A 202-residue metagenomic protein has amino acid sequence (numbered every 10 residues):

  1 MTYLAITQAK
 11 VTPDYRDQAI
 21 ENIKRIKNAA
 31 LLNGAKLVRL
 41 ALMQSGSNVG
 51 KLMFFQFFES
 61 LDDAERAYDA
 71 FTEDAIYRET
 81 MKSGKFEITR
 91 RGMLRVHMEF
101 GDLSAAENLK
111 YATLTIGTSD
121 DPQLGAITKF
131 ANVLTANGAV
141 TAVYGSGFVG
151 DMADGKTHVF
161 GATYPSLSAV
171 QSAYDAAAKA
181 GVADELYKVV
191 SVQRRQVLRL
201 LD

Functional and structural regions predicted by a protein language model:
M1-D202: Short S/T/G/P-rich N-terminal loop/turn motif that feeds into the first structured element of a domain
